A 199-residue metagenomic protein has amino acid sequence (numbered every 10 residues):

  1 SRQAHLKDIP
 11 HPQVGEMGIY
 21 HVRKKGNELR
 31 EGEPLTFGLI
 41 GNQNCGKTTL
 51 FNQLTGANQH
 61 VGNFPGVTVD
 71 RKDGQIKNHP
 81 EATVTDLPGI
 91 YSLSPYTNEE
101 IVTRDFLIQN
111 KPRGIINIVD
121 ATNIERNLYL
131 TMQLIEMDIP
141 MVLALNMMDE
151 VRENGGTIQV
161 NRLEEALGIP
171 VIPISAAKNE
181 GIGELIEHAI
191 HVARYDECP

Functional and structural regions predicted by a protein language model:
R2-Y96, I108-N110, G114: Conserved G1/Walker A P-loop phosphate-binding module
G46-K47, K178-A189: Conserved GTPase G-domain signal focused on the G5
N52, L163-E164, I190: Residue-level preference for well-ordered alpha-helical positions
A57, G66, G89-I90, A121-E125 (+2 more regions): Conserved nucleotide-binding/hydrolysis micro-motifs of P-loop NTPases
G74-A82, V102-I172: Conserved C-terminal guanine-recognition region of P-loop GTPase G domains, centered on the G4
E99: Conserved donor sugar-nucleotide recognition element shared by glycan-biosynthetic enzymes
G168, H191-P199: Cytosolic regulatory modules rich in charged/polar residues
